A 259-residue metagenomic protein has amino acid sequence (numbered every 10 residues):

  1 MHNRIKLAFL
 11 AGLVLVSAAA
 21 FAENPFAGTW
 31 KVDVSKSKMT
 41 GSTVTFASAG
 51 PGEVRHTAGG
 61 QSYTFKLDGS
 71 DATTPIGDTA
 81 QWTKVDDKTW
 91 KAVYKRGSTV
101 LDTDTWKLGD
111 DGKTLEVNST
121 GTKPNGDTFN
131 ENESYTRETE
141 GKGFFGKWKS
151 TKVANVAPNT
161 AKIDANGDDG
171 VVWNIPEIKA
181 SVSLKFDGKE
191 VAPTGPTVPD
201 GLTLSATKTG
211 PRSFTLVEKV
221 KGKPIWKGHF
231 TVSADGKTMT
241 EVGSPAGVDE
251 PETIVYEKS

Functional and structural regions predicted by a protein language model:
M1-F9: Bacterial N-terminal signal peptides that target proteins for export
A22-S259: Hydrophobic small-molecule pocket/channel-lining residues, especially in calycin-type beta-barrels
